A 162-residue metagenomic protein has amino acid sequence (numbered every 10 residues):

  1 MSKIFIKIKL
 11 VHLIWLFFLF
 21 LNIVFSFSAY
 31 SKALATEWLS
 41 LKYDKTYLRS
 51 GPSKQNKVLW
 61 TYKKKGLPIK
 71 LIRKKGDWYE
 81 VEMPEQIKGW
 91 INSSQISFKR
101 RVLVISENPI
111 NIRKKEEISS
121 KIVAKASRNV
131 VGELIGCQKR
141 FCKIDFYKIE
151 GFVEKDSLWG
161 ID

Functional and structural regions predicted by a protein language model:
M1, F25-Y30: Intrinsically disordered, low-complexity segments enriched in Ser/Pro/Gly/Ala and basic residues
M1-L10: N-terminal secretory signal peptides that target proteins for export/translocation
I4, I69-L71: A short, hydrophobic secondary-structure junction motif
F5-I6, I23, A35, L39: Generic extreme N-terminus detector
I14-S26: Bacterial N-terminal signal peptides
Y30-S50, T61-K65, I72-I87, I91-K114 (+2 more regions): SH3-family beta-barrel domains
Q55-N56, I118-S119: Short, small/polar residue-rich loop motifs at catalytic or cofactor-binding pockets
